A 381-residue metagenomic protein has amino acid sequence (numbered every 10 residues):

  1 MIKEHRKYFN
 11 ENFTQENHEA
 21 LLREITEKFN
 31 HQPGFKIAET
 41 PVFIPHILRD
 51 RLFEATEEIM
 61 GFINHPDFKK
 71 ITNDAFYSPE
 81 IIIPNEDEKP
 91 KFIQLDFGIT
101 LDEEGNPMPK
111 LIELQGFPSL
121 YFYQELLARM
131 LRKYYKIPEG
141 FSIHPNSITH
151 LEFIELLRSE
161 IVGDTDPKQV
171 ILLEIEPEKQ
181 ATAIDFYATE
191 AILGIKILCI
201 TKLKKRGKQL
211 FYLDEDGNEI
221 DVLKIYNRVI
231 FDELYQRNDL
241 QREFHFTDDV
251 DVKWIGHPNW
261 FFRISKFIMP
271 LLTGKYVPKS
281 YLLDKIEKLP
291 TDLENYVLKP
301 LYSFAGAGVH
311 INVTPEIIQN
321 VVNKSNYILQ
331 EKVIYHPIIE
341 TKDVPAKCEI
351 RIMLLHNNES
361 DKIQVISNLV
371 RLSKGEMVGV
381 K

Functional and structural regions predicted by a protein language model:
M1-K381: Preference for protein termini
